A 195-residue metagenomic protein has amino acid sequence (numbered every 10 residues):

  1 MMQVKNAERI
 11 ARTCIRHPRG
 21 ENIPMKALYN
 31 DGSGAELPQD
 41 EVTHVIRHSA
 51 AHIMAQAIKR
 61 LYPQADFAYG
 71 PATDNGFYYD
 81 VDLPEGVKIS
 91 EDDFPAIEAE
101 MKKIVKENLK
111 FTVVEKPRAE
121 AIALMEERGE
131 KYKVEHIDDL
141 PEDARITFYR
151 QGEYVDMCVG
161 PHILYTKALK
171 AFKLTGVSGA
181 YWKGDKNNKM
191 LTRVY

Functional and structural regions predicted by a protein language model:
V4, I10, I23-I46, D66-Y69 (+1 more regions): Auxiliary tRNA-acceptor-end handling modules of aminoacyl-tRNA synthetases
E41-L61, A72: Active/ligand-binding-proximal structured segments within catalytic/core domains that scaffold catalytic residues
